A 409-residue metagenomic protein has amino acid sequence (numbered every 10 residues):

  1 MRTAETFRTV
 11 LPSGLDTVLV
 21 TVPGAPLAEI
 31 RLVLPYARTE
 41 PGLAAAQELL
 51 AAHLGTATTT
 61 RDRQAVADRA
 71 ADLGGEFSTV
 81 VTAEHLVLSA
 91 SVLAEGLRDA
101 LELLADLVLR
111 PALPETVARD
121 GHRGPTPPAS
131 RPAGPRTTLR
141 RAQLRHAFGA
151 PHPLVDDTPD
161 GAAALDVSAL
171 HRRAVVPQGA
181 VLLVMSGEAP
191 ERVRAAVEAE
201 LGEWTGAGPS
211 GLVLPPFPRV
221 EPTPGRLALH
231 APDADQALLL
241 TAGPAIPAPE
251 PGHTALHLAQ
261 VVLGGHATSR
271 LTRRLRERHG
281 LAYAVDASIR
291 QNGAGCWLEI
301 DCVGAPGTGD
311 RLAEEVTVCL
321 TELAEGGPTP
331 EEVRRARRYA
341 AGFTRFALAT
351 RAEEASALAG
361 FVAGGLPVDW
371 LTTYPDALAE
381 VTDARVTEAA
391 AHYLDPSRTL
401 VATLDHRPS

Functional and structural regions predicted by a protein language model:
M1-S13: Short, Gly/Pro- and small/polar-rich lid/capping loops
R2-T3, A71, T223: Residues that act as N-cap/strand-start positions at coil-to-secondary-structure junctions
T6, L27-E29, H85-V87, Q236-L238 (+1 more regions): A generic structural signal for beta-strand entry/edge sites
F7-V10, S89, T223-A231, A402-T403: Short amphipathic
T9, T17, I30-L34, A90 (+3 more regions): Preference for bulky hydrophobic residues occupying beta-strand positions in well-ordered beta-sheet regions
L15-R38, G42-A46, A51, P209-S269: His/Glu-based metal-binding/catalytic segments typifying zinc-dependent metallopeptidases
I30-A94, E115, G265-L281: M16/MPP (pitrilysin/insulinase) zinc-metallopeptidase core fold and M16-derived inactive scaffolds
A65-L212, R278-S409: Charge-rich, well-structured scaffold segments of protease-associated domains
